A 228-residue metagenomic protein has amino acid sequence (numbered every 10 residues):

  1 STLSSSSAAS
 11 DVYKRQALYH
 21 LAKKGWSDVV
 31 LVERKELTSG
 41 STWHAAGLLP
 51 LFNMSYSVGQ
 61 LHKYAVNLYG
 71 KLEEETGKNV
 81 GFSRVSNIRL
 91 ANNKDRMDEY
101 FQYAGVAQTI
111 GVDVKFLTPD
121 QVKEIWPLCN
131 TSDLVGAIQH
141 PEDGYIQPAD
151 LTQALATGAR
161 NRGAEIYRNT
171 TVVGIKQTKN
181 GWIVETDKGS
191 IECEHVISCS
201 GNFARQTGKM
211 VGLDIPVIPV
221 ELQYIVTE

Functional and structural regions predicted by a protein language model:
S1-A9, Y13: Single conserved hydrophobic/aromatic residue that forms the stacking wall/gate of nucleotide- or nucleobase-binding
K14, L37, F203: Conserved Rossmann-like nucleotide-cofactor binding loop
L18, A22-K23, G158: Gly/Ala-rich phosphate-binding loop of Rossmann-like dinucleotide-binding domains, activating on the conserved
A22-T42: Glycine-rich FAD pyrophosphate-binding loop
E33, T118, R168-T170: Short loop/edge segments at beta-strand edges and connector loops that shape dinucleotide/nucleotide cofactor-binding
G47-I125: Dinucleotide-binding Rossmann-like beta1-alpha1 core, especially the glycine-rich loop that anchors the ADP
Q139-H195, F203: Helical element adjacent to the flavin cofactor pocket in flavoenzyme catalytic cores
S190-E228: Central helical "cap/lid" subdomain
